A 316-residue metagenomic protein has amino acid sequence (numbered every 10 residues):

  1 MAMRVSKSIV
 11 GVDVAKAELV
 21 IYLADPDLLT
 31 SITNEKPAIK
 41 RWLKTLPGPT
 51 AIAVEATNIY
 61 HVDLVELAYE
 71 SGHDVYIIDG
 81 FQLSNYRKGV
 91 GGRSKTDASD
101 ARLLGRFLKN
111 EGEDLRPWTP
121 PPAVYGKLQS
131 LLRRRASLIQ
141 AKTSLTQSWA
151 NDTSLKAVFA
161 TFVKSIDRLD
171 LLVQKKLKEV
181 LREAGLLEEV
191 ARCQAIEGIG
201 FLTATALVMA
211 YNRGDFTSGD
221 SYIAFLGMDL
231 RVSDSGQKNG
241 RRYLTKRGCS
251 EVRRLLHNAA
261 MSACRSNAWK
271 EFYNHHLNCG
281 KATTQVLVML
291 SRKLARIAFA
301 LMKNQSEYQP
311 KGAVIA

Functional and structural regions predicted by a protein language model:
A2, V12, Y69, Y76-A195 (+1 more regions): Long, charge-rich intrinsically disordered scaffolds of nucleic-acid metabolism proteins
S6-V14: Two-metal-ion RNase H-like nuclease active-site motif
D13, I21, I52, D79 (+9 more regions): Mobile genetic element proteins and their domesticated derivatives, centered on retroelements and DNA transposons
A24-V54: Nucleic-acid-processing active sites and adjacent nucleic-acid-binding tracks, predominantly divalent metal-dependent
A53-L64: Acidic, metal-coordinating catalytic cores used for nucleic-acid/nucleotide bond scission and strand-transfer chemistry
R116-Q129, N151, G240-L244, E271-V288: Short, solvent-exposed helix-loop connector elements
F201, A206-T283, I315: Phosphate-backbone recognition surface of nucleic-acid-processing proteins
Q237-K238, F272-A316: Low-complexity, acidic/Ser/Thr- and charged residue-rich accessory regions of DNA metabolism proteins
